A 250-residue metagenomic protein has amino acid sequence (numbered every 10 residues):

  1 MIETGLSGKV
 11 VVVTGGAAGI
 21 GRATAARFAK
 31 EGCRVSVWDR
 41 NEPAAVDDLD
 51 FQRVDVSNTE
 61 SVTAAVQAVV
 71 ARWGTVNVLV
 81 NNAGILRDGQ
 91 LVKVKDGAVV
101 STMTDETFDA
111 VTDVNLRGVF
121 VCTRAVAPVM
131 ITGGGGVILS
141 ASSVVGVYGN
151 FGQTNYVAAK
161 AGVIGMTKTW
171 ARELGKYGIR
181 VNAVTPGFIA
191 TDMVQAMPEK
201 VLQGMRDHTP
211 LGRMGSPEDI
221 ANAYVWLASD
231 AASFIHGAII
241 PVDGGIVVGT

Functional and structural regions predicted by a protein language model:
M1-I2, Y148, Y224, H236-T250: Short C-terminal tail/terminal secondary-structure segment of NAD(P)H-dependent dehydrogenase/reductase domains
V54-A65, D105, E218-D219: The beta1-alpha1 cofactor-binding region of Rossmann-like NAD(H)/NADP(H)-dependent oxidoreductases
I85, V99-F120, G135, L139 (+3 more regions): Catalytic Tyr-X3-Lys loop
Q90-D109, V194, M205: Substrate-binding pocket helix/loop in short-chain dehydrogenase/reductase
V114-T132, A171-R172, K176, S229: Amphipathic alpha-helical dimer-interface segment in Rossmann-like NAD(P)H-dependent oxidoreductases
T123, A159, T167: Active-site helix of classical SDR
G175, R180, I235-G237: Short, small/polar-rich loop/turn modules that mediate ligand/substrate recognition or access, typified
A183, R206-A231, I235, G244: C-terminal helical subdomain
